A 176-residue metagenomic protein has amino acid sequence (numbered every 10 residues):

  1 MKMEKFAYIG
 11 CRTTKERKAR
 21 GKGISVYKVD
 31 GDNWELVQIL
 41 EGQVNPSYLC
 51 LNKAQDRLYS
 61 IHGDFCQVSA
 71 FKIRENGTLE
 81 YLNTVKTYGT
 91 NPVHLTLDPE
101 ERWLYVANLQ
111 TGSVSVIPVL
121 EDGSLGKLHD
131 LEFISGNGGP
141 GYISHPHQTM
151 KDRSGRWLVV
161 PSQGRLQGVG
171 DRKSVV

Functional and structural regions predicted by a protein language model:
K2-M3, L51-Q55, L97-E101, R153-G155: Residue-level detector of Asp-centered blade-edge/turn motifs that repeat once per structural unit in beta-propeller
R12-T14, G63, L109, V119 (+1 more regions): Short loop/turn segments immediately following the C-termini of beta-strands
R20, N45-S47, N91, H145: Beta-rich catalytic cores
R20-G23, W34, F65-Q67, L79 (+2 more regions): A detector of repeated loop/turn-to-beta-strand junctions in beta-rich toroidal repeat architectures
D30-D32, I73-G77, L120-D122: Short loop/turn segments that connect beta-strands within beta-propeller blades
E80-M150: Asp-box/WD-like beta-propeller blade repeats and closely related beta-sheet repeat scaffolds
K173-V176: Conserved small/polar residues in nucleotide/adenosyl-binding loops
